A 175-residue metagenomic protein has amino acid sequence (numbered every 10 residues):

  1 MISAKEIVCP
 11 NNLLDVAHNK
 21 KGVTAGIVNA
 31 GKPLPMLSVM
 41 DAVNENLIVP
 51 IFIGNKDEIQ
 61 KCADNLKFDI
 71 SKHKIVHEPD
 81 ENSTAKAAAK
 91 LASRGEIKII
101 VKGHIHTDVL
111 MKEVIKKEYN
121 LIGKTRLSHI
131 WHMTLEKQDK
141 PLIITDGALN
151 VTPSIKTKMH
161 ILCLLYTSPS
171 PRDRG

Functional and structural regions predicted by a protein language model:
M1-L13: Positively charged, low-complexity intrinsically disordered leader regions
P33-E45: Histidine-anchored nucleotide/phosphate-binding helix
V49-K56: Short internal beta-strands
N65-S71: Short helix-capping segments at alpha-helix termini
V76-L142: N-terminal glycine-rich phosphate/adenylate-binding segment common to multiple enzyme folds
Q138-L165: Short, glycine-/small-residue-rich phosphate/pyrophosphate-handling segment
Y166-D173: Conserved small/polar residues in nucleotide/adenosyl-binding loops
